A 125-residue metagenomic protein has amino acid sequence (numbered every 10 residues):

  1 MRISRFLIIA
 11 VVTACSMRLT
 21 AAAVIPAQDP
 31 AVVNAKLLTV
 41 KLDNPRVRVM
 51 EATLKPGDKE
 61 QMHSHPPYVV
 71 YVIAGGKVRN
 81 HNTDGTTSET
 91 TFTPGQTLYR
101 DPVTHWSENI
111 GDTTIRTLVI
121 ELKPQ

Functional and structural regions predicted by a protein language model:
M1-R5: Positively charged n-region of N-terminal signal peptides that target proteins for export
L7-R18: Bacterial N-terminal signal peptides
N34-Q61, P67-V70, I120: A short glycine-rich, His/Asp/Glu-containing loop-to-beta-strand
R46, D84-P102: Short acidic-glycine-tyrosine-enriched beta hairpin
G57-E60, L98-E108: Histidine-centered metal-chelating micro-motifs
K59-E60, G76-H81, T97: Short beta-strand segments in beta-sandwich/barrel cores
H65-D84: Glycine- and acidic-residue-biased ligand/ion/polar-headgroup-sensing regions
G75, P102-K123: Ligand-binding loop in jelly-roll beta-barrel domains
